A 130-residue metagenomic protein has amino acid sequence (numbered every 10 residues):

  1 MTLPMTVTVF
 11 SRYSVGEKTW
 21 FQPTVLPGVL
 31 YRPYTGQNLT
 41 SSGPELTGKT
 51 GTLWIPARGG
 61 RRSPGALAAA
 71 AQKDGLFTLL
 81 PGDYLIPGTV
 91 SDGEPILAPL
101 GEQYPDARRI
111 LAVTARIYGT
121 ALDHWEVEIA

Functional and structural regions predicted by a protein language model:
M1-L26, Y34-T35, S42: N-terminal intrinsically disordered, low-complexity, charge/repeat-rich segments that act as generic
Q22-A130: Short, conserved turn/kink motifs that form compact alpha/beta structural patches or helix kinks used as
